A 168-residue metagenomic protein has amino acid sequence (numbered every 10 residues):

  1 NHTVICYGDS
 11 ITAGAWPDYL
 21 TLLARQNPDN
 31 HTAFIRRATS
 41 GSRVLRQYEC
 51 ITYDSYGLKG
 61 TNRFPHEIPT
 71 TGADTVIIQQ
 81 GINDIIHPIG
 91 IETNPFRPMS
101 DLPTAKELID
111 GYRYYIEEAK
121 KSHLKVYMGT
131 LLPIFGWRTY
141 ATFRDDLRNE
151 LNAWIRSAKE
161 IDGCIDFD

Functional and structural regions predicted by a protein language model:
H2-G111, W137-Y140: Conserved SGNH/GDSL esterase-like catalytic core that processes O-acyl groups on lipids and polysaccharides
T104, S122-L124: Charged, glycine-enriched surface loops/patches that mediate electrostatic binding to polyanionic ligands
I109, R113, N149-N152: Generic alpha-helical structural signal
Y112-K120: Surface-exposed amphipathic alpha-helices with a cationic face
K120, Y127-G129, P133-D168: Substrate-gating cap/lid alpha-helix
